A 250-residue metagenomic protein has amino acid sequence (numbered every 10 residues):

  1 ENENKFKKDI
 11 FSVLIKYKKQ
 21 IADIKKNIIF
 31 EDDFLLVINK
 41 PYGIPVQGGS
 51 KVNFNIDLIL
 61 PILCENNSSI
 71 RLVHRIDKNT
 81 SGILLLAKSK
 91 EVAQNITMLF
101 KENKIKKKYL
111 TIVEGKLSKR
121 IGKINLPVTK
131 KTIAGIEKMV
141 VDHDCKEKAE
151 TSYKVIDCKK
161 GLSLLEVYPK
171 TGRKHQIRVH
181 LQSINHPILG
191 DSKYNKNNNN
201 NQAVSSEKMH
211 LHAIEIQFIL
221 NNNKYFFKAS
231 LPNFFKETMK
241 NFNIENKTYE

Functional and structural regions predicted by a protein language model:
E1-N125, T129-I133, E147, C158 (+3 more regions): RNA pseudouridine synthases
K7-K8, A22-K26, K160, R178-E250: Pseudouridine synthases involved in rRNA/tRNA modification
Q20-A22, D142-T151, H210-L211: Short coil-to-beta-strand transition motifs
N27, I112, S152-K154, E215-Q217: Residues located in well-ordered beta-strands
I96, R173-L181: Short beta-strand segments enriched for Tyr within beta-sheet-rich domains, predominantly fibronectin type III
K160-G161, L165-Y168: Short histidine-centered loop motifs in beta-beta connectors
